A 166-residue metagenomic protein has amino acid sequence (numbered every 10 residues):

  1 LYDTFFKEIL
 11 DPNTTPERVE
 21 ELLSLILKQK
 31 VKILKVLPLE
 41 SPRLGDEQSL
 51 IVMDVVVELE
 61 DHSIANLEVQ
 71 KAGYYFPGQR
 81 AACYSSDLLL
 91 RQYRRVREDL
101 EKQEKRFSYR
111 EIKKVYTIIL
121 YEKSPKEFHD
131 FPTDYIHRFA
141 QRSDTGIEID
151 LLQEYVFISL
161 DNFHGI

Functional and structural regions predicted by a protein language model:
L1-I166: Elongated, amphipathic alpha-helical interaction scaffolds
